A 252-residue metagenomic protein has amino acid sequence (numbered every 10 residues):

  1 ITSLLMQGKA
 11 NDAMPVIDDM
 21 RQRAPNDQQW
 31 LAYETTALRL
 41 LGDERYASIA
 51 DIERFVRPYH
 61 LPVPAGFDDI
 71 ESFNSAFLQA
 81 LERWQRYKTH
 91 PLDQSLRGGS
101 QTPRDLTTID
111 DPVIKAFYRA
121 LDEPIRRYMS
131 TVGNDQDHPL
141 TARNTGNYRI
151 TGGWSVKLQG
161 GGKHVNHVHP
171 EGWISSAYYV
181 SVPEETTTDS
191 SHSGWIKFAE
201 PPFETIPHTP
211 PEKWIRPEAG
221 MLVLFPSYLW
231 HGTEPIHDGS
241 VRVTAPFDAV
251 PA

Functional and structural regions predicted by a protein language model:
S3-L4, A37-L38: Residue-level signature for tetratricopeptide repeat
G8, Q22-Q28: Short coil turns that delineate tetratricopeptide repeat
S48-R143, K163: Non-heme Fe(II)/2-oxoglutarate
T108-D122, R126-L224, L229-P251: Catalytic core of non-heme Fe(II) oxygenases with the double-stranded beta-helix
